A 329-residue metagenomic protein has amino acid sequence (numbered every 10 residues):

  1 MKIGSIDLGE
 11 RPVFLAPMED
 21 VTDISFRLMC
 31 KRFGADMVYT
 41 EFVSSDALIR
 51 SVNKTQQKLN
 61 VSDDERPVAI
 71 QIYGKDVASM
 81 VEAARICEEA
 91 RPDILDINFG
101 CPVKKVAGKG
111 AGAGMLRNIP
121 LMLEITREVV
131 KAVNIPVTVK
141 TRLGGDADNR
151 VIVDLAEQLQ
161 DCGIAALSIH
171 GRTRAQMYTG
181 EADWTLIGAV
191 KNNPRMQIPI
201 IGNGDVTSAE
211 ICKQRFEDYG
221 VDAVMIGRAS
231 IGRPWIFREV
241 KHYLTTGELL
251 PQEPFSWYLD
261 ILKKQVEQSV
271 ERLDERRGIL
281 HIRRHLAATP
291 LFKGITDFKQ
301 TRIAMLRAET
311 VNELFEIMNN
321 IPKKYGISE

Functional and structural regions predicted by a protein language model:
M1-G4, G9, E19, I24-S25 (+7 more regions): Alpha/beta catalytic cores of nucleotide-metabolism and tRNA/nucleoside-modifying enzymes
M1-G4, G9, M18-D93: Glycine-rich, positively charged N-terminal anion/phosphate-binding segment
I3, V13-A16, V38, V43-S44 (+7 more regions): Residue-level signal for pocket-adjacent positions within structured domains
P12-F14, M37, P67-Q71, I94-D96 (+5 more regions): Structural preference for beta-strand elements that scaffold enzyme active sites
L15, C30, E41, I70 (+7 more regions): Conserved, mostly hydrophobic/aromatic
M18-D20, V43-S45, Y73-K75, G100-P102 (+4 more regions): Active-site beta-loop-alpha junctions enriched in small/polar residues
V81-A111, P120-I198: Alpha/beta enzyme core
L116: Aromatic- and acidic-residue-enriched carbohydrate-binding clefts of CAZyme catalytic domains
